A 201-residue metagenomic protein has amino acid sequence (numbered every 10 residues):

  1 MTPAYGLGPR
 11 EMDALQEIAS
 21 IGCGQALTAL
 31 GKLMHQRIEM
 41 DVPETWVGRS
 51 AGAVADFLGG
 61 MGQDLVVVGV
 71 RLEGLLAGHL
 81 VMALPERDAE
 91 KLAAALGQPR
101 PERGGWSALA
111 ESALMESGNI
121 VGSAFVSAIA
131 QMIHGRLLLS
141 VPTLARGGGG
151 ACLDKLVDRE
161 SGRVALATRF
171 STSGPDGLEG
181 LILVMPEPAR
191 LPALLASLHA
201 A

Functional and structural regions predicted by a protein language model:
T2-A201: Composition-driven recognition of glycine/serine/threonine/acidic- and proline-rich low-complexity segments and repeats
